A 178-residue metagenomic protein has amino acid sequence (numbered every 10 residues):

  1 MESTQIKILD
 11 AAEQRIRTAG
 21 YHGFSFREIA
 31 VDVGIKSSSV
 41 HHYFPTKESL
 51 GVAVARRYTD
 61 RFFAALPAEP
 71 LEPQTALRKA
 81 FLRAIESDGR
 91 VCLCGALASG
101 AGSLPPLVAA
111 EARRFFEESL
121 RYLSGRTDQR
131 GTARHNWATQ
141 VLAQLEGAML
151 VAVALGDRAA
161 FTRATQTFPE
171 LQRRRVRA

Functional and structural regions predicted by a protein language model:
T4-K7, A11-S49, A53: Helix-turn-helix
A11-T18, A65, Q144-V151: Solvent-exposed, amphipathic alpha-helical segments
R15, R61, A65, Y122 (+1 more regions): Short alpha-helical functional segments enriched in proximate histidine and acidic residues
K47, V54, Y58, F62 (+4 more regions): Hydrophobic/aromatic residues within well-ordered alpha-helical segments
A53, F63-V91, A138-V141: Hydrophobic alpha-helical connector segments
E86-R113: Amphipathic alpha-helical segments used for helix-helix packing
P106-E117, T127-A178: Hydrophobic/aromatic-rich alpha-helical bundle segments in the mid-to-C-terminal region
